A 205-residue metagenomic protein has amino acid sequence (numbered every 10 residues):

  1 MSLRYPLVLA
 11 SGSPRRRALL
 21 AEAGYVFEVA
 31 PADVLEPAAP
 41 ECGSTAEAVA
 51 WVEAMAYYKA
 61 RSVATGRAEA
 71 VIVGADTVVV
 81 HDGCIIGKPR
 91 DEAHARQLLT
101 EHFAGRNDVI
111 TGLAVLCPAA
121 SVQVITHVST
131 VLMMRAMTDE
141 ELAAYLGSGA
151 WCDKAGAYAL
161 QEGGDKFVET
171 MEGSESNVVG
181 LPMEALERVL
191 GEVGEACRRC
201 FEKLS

Functional and structural regions predicted by a protein language model:
M1-V71, C84, E184, G191-S205: N-terminal polybasic phosphate/anion-binding patch
Y5, A75, V109-T111, T130 (+1 more regions): Change "...and in nucleic-acid phosphodiester-cleaving endonucleases..." to "...and in nucleic-acid processing enzymes
L20, A56, D76, A95 (+2 more regions): Residue-level signal for inorganic ion chemistry
A38-P40, V79-H81, A120-V128, M171: Acidic/polar active-site rim loop that often engages polyanionic ligands
W51, T77-N107, M134-A136: Active-site-adjacent loop/tail segments of enzyme domains
V73-G74, G112-A114, Q161: Short beta-strand segments
R96-T100, G112-T130: Anionic-ligand binding region
Q123-C197, F201-L204: Active-site oxyanion/phosphate-handling segment shared across diverse enzymes
